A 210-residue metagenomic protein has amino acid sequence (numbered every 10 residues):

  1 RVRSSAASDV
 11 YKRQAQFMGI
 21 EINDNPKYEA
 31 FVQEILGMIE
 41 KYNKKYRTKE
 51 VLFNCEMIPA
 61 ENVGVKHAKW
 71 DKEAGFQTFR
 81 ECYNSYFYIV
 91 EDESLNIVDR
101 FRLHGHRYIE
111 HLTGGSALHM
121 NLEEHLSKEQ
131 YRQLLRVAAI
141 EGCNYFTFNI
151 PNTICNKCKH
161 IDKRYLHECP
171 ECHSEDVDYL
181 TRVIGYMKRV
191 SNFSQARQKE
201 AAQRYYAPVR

Functional and structural regions predicted by a protein language model:
R1, F31-K45, Q133-V137, E141 (+1 more regions): Generic, well-ordered alpha-helical scaffold segments in large soluble proteins
V2-Y11: Short, small-residue-biased leader/transition segments that mark boundaries at the very start of proteins
K12-E73: Gly/Pro-rich turn-and-neighbor structural signature
V32, K72, H173-Y179, V183-R204: Phosphate-handling catalytic cores of nucleic-acid transaction enzymes
V51-I154, L180: Catalytic alpha/beta core of large soluble enzyme barrels
F148-P151, D162-Y165, H173-D176: Short metal-coordination and nucleic-acid-contact micro-motifs, chiefly zinc-binding Cys/His arrays
C155-C158, C169-C172: Short cysteine-rich clusters marking metal-coordination/redox-active sites
Y205-R210: Acidic, low-complexity intrinsically disordered tails
